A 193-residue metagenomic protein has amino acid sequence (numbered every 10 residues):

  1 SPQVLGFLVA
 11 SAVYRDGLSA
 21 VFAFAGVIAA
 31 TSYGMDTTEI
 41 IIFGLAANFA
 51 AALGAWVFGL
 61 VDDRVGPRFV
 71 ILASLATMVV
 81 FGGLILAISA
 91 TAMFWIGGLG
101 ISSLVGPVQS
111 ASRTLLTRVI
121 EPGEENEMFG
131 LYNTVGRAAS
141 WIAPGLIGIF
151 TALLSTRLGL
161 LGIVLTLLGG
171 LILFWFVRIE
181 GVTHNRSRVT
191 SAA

Functional and structural regions predicted by a protein language model:
A23-I40: Short amphipathic helix-loop junctions that connect adjacent transmembrane helices in Major Facilitator Superfamily/SLC
T37-T38, P122-Y132: Loop-to-transmembrane helix entry/capping segments in MFS-fold secondary transporters and related SLC/MFSD carriers
L53-P67, T151: Helix-to-loop junctions at the C-terminal end of transmembrane segments in multipass secondary transporters
F69-L84: Structural signature of the two symmetry-related core transmembrane helices
L86-G97: Helix-loop junctions at membrane interfaces in 12-TM secondary transporters
P107-E121: Intracellular juxtamembrane helix-capping segments at the cytosolic ends of symmetry-related transmembrane helices
I149-L167: A membrane-interface helix-boundary motif in multi-pass transporters
I163-A193: Multi-pass alpha-helical transporter architecture, strongest for 12-TM Major Facilitator/SLC carriers used
